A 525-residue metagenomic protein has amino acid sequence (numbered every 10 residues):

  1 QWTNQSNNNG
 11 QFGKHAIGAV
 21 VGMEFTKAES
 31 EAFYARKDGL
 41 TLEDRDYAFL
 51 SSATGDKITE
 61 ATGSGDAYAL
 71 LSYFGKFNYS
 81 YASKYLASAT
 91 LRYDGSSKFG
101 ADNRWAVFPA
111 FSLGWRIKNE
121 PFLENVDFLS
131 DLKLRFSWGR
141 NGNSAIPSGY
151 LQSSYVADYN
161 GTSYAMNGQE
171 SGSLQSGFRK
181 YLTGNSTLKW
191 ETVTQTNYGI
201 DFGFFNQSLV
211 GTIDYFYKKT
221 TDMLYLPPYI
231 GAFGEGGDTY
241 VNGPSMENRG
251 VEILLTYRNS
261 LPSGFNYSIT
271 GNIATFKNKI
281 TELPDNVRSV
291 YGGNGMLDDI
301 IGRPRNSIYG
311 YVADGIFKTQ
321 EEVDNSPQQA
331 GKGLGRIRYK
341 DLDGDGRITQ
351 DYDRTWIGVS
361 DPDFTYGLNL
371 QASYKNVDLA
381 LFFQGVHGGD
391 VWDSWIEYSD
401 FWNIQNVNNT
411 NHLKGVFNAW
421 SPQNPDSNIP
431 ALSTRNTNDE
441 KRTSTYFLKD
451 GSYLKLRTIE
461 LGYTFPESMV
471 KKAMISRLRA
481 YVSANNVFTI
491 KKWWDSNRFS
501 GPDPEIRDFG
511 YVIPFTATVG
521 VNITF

Functional and structural regions predicted by a protein language model:
Q1-R303, D439-F525: Extracellular/periplasmic, surface-exposed regions of secreted and cell-surface proteins
Y34, G149-Y150, P244-E247, R258-S360 (+3 more regions): Conserved small-residue
T270, Y352, P362-N376, R457-G462: Conserved SET/PR-domain catalytic core that frames the SAM/AdoMet-binding pocket
V359-D393: Glycine-rich, aromatic-lined ligand/substrate-binding cores of catalytic and carbohydrate-binding domains
L379-L454: C-terminal beta-barrel architecture of Gram-negative outer-membrane proteins
